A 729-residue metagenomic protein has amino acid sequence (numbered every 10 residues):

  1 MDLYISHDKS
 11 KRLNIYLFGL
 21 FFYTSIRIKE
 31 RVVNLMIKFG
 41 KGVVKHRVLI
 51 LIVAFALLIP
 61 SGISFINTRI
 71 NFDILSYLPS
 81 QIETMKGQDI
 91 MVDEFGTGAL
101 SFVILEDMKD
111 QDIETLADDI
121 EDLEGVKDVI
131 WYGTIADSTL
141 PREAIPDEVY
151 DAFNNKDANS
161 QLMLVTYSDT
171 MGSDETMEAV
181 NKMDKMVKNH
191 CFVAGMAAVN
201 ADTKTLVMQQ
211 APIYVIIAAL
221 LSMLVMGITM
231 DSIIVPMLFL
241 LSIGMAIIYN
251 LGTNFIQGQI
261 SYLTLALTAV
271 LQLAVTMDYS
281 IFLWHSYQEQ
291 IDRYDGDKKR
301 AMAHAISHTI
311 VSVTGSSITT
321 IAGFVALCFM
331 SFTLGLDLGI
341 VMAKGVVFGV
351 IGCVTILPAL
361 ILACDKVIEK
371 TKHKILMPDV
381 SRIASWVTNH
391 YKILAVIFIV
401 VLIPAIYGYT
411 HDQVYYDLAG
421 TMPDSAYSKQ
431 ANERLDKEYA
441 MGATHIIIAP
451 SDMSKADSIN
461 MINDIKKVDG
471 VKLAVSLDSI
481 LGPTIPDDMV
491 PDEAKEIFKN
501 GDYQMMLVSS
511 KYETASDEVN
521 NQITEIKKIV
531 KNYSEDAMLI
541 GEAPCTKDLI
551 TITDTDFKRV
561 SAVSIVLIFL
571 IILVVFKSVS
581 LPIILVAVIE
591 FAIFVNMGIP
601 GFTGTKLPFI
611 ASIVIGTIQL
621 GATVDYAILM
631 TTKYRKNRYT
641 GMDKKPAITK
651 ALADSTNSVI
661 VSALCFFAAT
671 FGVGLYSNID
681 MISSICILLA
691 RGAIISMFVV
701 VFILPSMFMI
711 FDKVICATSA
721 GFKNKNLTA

Functional and structural regions predicted by a protein language model:
M1-I70, S76, S168-Y416, K531-A729: Membrane-embedded transmembrane helical bundles of large multi-pass transporters/channels
S80-A197, Q413-L581, A587-K606: Structured non-transmembrane domains adjacent to transmembrane bundles in polytopic membrane proteins
